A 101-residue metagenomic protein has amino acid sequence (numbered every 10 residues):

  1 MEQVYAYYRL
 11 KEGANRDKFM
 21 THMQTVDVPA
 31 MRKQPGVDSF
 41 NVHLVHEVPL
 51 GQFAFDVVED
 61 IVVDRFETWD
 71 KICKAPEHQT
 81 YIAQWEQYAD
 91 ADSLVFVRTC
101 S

Functional and structural regions predicted by a protein language model:
M1-S101: Macromolecular interaction modules
